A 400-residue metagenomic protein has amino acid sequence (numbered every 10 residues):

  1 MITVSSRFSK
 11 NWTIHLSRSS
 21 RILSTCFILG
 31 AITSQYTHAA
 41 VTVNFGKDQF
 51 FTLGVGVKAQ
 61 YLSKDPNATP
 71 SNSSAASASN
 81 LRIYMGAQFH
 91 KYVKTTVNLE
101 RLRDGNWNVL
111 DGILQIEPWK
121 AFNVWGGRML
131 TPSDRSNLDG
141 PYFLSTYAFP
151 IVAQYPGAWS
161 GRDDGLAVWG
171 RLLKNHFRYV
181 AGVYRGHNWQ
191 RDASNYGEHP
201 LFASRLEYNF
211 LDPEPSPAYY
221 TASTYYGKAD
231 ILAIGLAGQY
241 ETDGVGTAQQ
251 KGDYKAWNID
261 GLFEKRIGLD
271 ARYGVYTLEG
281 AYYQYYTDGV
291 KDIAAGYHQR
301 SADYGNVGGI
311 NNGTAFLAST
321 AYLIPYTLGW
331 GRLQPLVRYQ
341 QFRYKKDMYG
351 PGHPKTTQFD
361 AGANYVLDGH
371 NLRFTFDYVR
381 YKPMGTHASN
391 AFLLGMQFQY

Functional and structural regions predicted by a protein language model:
I2-K58, N175-Y179, Y208, S216-A218 (+1 more regions): N-terminal periplasmic/intermembrane-space "pro-region" immediately following the signal or transit peptide
V41-P66, P70-W189, N195-S216, Y220-S223 (+4 more regions): Outer membrane beta-barrel
F45-D48, G197, P215-K346: Detector for outer-membrane/organellar transmembrane beta-barrel domains, recognizing the amphipathic beta-strand
A68-A76, Q249-I259, A361: Short, polar loop/linker segments at the starts of domains and inter-domain junctions
P70, R191-N195, A248-Q249, M348-P351 (+1 more regions): Short, solvent-exposed loop/turn segments at secondary-structure boundaries
W119, L172-K174, K265, L328 (+2 more regions): A generic beta-sheet turn/junction motif
E279, Q334-R338, N364, L372-Y378: Conserved active-site loop/cleft motifs that coordinate metal ions or position small ligands
D368-G395, Q399: Predominantly the C-terminal beta-signal and adjacent terminal strand-loop region of outer-membrane beta-barrel
